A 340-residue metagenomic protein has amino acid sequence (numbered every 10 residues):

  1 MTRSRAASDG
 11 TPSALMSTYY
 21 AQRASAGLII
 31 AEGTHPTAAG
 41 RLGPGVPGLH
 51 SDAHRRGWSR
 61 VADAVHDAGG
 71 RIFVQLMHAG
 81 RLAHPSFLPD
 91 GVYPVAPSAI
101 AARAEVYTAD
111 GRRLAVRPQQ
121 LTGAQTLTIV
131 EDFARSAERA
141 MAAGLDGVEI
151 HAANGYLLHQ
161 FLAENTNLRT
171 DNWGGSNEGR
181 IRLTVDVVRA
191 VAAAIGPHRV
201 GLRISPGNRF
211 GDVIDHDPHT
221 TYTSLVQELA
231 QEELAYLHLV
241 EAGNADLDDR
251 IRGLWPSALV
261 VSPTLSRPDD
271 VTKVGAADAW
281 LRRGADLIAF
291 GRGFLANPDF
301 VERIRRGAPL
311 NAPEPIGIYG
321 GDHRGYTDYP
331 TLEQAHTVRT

Functional and structural regions predicted by a protein language model:
M1-T340: Flavin-dependent oxidoreductase catalytic cores
